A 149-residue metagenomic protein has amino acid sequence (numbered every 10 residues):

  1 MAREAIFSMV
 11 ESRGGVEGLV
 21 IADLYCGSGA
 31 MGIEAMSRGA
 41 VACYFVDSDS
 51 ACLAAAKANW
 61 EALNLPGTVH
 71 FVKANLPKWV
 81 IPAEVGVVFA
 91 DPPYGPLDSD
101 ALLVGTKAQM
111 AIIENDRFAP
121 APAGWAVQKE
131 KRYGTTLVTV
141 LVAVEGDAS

Functional and structural regions predicted by a protein language model:
M1-S149: Class I S-adenosyl-L-methionine-dependent methyltransferase catalytic core
